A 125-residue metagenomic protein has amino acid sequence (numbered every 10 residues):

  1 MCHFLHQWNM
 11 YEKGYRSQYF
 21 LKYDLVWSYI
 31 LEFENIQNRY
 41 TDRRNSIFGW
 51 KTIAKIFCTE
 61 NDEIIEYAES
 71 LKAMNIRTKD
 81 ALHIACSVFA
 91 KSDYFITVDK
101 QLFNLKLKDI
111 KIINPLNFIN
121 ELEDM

Functional and structural regions predicted by a protein language model:
M1-W27, Q37-R44, N120-M125: Short, well-structured N-terminal submotif of metal-dependent ribonuclease cores
H3, N9, A73-M74, A85-M125: Acidic, PIN/NYN-like endoribonuclease modules and their adjacent C-terminal/linker elements
I30-E34, T52-A73: Acidic catalytic patch
L31, I64, L82-H83, Q101-L102: Alpha-helix capping/helix-boundary segments
E34-Q37, F103-L105: Short catalytic/ligand-binding loop motif for oxyanion handling, primarily in non-cytosolic enzymes, centered on
G49: An acidic/histidine-cluster motif and surrounding catalytic segment that typifies divalent-metal-assisted enzyme active
